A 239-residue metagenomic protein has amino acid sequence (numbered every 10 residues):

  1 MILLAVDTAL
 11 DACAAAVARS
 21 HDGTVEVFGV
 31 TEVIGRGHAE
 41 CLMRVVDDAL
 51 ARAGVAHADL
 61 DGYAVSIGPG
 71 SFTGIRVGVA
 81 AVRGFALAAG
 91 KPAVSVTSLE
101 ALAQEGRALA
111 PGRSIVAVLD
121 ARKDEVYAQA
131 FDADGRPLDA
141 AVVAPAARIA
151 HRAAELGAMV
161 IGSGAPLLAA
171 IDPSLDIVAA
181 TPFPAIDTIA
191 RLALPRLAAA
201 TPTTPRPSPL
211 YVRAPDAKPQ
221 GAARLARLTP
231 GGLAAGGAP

Functional and structural regions predicted by a protein language model:
M1-I67, G236: N-terminal beta-alpha supersecondary unit
A9-A12, D124, P205-R206: Short, basic and Ser/Thr-rich N-terminal targeting/leader segments
D22-V25, G37, P92-A185, T204 (+4 more regions): Surface "functional belts" at beta-alpha junctions
V33-C41, F72, R76, A80 (+2 more regions): Residues at secondary-structure transition points
V46, A81-F85, L102-G106, I189 (+1 more regions): Buried hydrophobic packing segments
L50, A190-T201: Short, hydrophobic alpha-helical segments
A64-S95: DPxDG-like acidic metal-binding loop motif
